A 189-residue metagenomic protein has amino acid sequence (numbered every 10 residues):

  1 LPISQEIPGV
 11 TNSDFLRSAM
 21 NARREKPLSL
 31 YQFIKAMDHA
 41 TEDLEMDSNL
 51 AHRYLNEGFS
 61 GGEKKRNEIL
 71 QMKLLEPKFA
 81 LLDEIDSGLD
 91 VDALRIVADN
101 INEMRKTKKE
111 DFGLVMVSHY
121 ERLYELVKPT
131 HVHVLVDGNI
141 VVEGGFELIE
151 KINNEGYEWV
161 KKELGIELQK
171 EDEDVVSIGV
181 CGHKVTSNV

Functional and structural regions predicted by a protein language model:
L1-I7, S118, L135: Short beta-strand-to-coil loop within P-loop NTPase ATPase cores
P2-K78: ABC-family P-loop ATPase nucleotide-binding domains
L81-G88, D92: Walker B catalytic motif
D90-R95, E143: Conserved D-loop-proximal element of ABC-family nucleotide-binding domains
N100-Y120, Y124-L126: Conserved catalytic loops of ABC-family nucleotide-binding domains
V115, H131-H133: Conserved catalytic/dimer-interface elements of ABC ATPase nucleotide-binding domains
L126, L135, N139-L164: Conserved beta-strand-loop-alpha-helix hinge in the C-terminal portion of ABC ATPase nucleotide-binding domains
N154, V160-V189: ABC-family P-loop ATPase nucleotide-binding domain
